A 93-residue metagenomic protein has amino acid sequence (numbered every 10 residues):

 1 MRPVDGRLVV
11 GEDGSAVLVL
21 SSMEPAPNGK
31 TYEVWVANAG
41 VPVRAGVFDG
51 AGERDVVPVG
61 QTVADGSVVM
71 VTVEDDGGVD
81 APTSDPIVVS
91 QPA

Functional and structural regions predicted by a protein language model:
M1-A93: N-terminal targeting/export leaders
